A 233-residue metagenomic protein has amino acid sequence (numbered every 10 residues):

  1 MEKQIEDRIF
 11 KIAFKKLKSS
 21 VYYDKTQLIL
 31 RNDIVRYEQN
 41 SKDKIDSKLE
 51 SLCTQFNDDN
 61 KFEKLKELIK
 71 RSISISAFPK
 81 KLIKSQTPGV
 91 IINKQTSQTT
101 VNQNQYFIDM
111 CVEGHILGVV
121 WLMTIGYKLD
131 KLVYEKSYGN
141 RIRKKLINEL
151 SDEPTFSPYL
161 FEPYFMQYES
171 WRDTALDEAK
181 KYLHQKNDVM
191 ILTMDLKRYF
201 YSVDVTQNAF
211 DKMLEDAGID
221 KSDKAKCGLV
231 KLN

Functional and structural regions predicted by a protein language model:
M1-S97, V101: Non-catalytic, polymerase-adjacent accessory regions of viral genome-replication enzymes
L82, V112-G114, D195-F200: Short, flexible loop/turn elements at secondary-structure junctions
K84-T87, Q95-Q105, Y168-H184: Short linear interaction motifs
Q98-M110, R141-D152, F156, M194: Short acidic, glycine/Ser/Thr-rich loop/turn "cap" segments at secondary-structure junctions
V101-G139, N233: Conserved pre-motif C helix in the palm subdomain of viral-like polymerases
L132-F165, C227: Short, glycine/acidic-rich hinge or "gate" loops at secondary-structure transitions that mediate conformational
S151-I191: Hydrophobic, well-ordered secondary-structure segments that either form specific early membrane-associated helices used
L176-N233: Conserved polymerase palm-domain catalytic core
